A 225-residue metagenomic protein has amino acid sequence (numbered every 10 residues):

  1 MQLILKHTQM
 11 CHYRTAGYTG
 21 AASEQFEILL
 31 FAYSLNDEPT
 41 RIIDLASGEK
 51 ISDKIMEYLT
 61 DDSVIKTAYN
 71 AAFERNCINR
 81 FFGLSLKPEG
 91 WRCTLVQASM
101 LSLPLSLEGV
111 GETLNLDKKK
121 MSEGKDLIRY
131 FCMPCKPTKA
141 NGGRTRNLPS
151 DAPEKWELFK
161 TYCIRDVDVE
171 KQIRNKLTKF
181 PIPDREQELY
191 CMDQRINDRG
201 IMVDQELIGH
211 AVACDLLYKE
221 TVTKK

Functional and structural regions predicted by a protein language model:
M1-E27: Entry/capping segment at the start of metal-dependent catalytic domains with acidic active-site entry clusters
K6, A71-A72, I208: An acidic- and aromatic-residue-enriched active-site/binding cleft used to recognize and process polar
T15, L30, R129-M133, D198 (+1 more regions): Generic structural "secondary-structure junction" signal
F26-Y33, D37-T178, R185-Y190: Active-site-proximal helix-loop-helix substrate-binding element of RNase H-like nuclease domains
D184-K225: Extended, well-ordered alpha-helical scaffold/bundle regions in very large, multi-domain proteins
